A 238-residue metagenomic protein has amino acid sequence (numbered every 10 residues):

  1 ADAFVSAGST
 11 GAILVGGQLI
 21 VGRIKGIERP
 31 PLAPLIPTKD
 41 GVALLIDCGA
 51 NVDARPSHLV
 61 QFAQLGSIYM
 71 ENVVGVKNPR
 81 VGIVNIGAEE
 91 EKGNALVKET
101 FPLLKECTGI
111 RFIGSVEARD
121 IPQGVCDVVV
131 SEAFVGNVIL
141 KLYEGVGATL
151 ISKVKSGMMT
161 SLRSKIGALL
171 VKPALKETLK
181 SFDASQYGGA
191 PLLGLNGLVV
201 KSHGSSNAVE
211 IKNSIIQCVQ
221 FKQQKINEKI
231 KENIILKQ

Functional and structural regions predicted by a protein language model:
A1, A50-R55, S115-P122, Q186-Y187: Glycine-rich oxoanion-binding loops at beta->alpha junctions
D2-A3, G8-H58, F62: Glycine/threonine-rich beta-strand-loop-alpha-helix active-site module that forms ligand/phosphate-binding
F4-S6, L45-N51, R80-G87, L198-S202: Short glycine-rich or small-residue beta-strand-to-loop segments that form or flank ligand, phosphate, metal/Fe-S
S9-A12, I86-E89, A118, F134-N137 (+1 more regions): Short glycine-rich anion-binding loops that position phosphate/pyrophosphate groups of nucleotides and phosphorylated
I13, G17, A63-G66, T100 (+2 more regions): Buried hydrophobic packing segments
I13-L14, I121-Q123: Short secondary-structure boundary/hinge segments and terminal tails
Q18-P31, P37-L45, V125-V129, A133-Q238: Glycine-rich phosphate/nucleotide-binding loop
V52-A118, D127-V128, E132, E144: Glycine-rich phosphate/diphosphate-binding loop of Rossmann-like nucleotide-binding domains
